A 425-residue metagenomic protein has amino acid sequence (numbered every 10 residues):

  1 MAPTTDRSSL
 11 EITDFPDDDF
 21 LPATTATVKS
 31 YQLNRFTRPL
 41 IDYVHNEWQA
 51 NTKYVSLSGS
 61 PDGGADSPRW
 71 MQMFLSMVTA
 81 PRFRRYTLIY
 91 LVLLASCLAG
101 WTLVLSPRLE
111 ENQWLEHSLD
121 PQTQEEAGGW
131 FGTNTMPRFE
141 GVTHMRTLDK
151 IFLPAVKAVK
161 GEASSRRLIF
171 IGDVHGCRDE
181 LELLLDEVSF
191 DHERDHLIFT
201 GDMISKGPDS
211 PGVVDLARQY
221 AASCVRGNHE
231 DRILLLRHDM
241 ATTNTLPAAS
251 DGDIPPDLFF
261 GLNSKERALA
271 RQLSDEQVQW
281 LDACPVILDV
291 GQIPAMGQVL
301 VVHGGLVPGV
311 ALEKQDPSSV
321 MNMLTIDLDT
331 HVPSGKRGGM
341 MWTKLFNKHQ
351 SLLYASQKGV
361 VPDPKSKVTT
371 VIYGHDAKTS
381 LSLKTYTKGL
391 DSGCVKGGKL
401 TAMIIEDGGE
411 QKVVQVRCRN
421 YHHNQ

Functional and structural regions predicted by a protein language model:
A2-M145, P317-Q425: Acidic, His/Gly-rich catalytic cores of divalent-metal-dependent hydrolytic chemistry
W114-G212: N-terminal active-site segment of His-dependent metallophosphoesterases
E162-L168, V290-L300, K384: Beta-strand-turn-beta hairpins that frame and shape the catalytic cleft of phosphate-ester-processing enzymes
R167-D173, V299-G305, K388-L390: Active-site-proximal beta-strand elements of phosphoester/diester hydrolases
D173, D202, A217, G227-N228 (+5 more regions): Divalent metal-coordination and catalytic microenvironments
H175-D179, S205-P208, D231-L234, P308-G309 (+2 more regions): Active-site environment of divalent metal-dependent phosphoester hydrolases
H196-G201, F260-S264, G339-K344: Short, basic, glycine/proline-bearing loop/turn elements
S210-L300, G304-K336: Active-site neighborhood of divalent metal-dependent phosphoester bond hydrolases
